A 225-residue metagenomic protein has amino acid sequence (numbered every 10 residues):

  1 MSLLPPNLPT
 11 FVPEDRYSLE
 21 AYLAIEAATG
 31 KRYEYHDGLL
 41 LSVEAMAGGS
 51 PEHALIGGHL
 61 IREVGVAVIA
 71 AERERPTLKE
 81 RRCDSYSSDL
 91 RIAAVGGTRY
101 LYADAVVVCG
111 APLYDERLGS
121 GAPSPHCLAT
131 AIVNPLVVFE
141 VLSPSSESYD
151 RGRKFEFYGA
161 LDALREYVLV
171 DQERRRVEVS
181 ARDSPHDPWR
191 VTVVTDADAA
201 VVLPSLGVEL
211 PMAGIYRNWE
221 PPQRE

Functional and structural regions predicted by a protein language model:
M1-E225: Gly/Pro/Ser/Thr-rich low-complexity, intrinsically disordered segments predominantly at protein N-termini
